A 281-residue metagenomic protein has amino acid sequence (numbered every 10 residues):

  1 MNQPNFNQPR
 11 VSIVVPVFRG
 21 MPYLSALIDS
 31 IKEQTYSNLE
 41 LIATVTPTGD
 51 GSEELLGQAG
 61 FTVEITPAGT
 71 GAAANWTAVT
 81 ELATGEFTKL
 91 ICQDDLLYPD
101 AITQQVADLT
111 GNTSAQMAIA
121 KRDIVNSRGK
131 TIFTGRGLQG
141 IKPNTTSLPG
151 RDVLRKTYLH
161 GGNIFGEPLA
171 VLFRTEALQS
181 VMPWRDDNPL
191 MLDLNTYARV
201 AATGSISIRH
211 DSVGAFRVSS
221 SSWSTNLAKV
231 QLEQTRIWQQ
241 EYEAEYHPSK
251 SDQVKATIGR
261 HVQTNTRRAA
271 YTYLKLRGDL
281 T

Functional and structural regions predicted by a protein language model:
P9-S12, E40, N195: Cell-envelope/extracellular polymer assembly enzymes that use nucleotide-activated donors
V17-E33: Short, well-formed alpha-helical segments that are part of the catalytic scaffolds of diverse glycosyltransferases
I28-P67: Acidic donor-binding segment of Leloir-type glycosyltransferases
T66-A83, L96: Glycine-rich, basic loop-to-helix element that forms the pyrophosphate-binding segment of sugar-nucleotide handling
T88: Short aromatic/hydrophobic "clamp" motif used to bind/position activated sugar donors
Q93-L96, K121: The conserved acidic donor/metal-binding loop of glycosyltransferases
D100-G140: Conserved donor NDP-sugar-binding/catalytic core segment of glycosyltransferases
Q139-V230: Conserved nucleotide-sugar donor-binding catalytic segment
